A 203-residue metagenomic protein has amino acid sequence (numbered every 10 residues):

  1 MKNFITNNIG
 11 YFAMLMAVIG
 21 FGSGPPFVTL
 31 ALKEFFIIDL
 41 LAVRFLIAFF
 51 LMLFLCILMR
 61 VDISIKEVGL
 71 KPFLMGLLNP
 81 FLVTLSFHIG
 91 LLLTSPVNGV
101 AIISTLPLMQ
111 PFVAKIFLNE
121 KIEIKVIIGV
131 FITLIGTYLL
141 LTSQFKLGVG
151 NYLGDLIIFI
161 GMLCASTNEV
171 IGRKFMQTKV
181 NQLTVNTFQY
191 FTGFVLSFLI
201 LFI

Functional and structural regions predicted by a protein language model:
M1-D39, G148-K174, V195-L199: Glycine-/small-residue-enriched transmembrane alpha-helix faces in small-molecule transporters and effluxers
M14-L15, E67-L77, I122-L134, G154-D155 (+1 more regions): Cytoplasmic-side transmembrane-helix entry/capping segments in multi-pass membrane proteins
G20, G24-P25, L53-I103, P111 (+1 more regions): Specific transmembrane alpha-helical segments of multi-pass solute transporters/efflux pumps, especially DMT/EamA
A31, L40, R44, G90 (+4 more regions): Hydrophobic/aromatic residues within transmembrane alpha-helices of multi-pass small-molecule transporters
K33-A48, I89-L106, N151-C164: Structural signature of hydrophobic alpha-helical transmembrane segments
F36-I37, S95-P96, L118-E123, V180-N181: A helix-boundary/kink motif common to multi-pass secondary transporters, especially Major Facilitator Superfamily
L51-V61, F87, T105-F131, I135: C-terminal transmembrane-helix exit sites in multi-pass transporters
M52, I122-S143, G154, M162 (+1 more regions): Hydrophobic transmembrane alpha-helices of multi-pass small-molecule transport proteins
